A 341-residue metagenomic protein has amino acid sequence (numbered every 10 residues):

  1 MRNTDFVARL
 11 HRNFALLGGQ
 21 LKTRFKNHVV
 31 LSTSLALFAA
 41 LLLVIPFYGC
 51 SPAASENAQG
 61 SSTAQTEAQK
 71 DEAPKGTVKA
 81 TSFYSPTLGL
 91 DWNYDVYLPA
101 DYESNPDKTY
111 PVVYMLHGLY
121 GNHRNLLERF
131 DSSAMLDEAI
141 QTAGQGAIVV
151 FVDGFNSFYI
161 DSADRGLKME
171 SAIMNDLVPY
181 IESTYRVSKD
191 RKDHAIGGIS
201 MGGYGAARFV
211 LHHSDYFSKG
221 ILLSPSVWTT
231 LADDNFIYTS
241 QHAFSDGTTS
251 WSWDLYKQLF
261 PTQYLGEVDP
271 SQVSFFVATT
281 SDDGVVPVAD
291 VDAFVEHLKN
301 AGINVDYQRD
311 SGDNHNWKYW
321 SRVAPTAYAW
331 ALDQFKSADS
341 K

Functional and structural regions predicted by a protein language model:
M1-N27: N-terminal secretory signal peptides that target proteins for export/translocation
M1-R2, L21, L31-S32, L43 (+1 more regions): A detector of low-complexity, intrinsically disordered, Ser/Thr/Gly/Pro/Ala-rich segments
D5, R12, T33-L37, S51 (+3 more regions): Short, intrinsically disordered, low-complexity terminal segments
R9, L16-G19, T33, R124 (+1 more regions): Enrichment for repetitive, rod-forming helical segments
R12, L16, L41-V44, F335: Juxtamembrane/membrane-water interface recognition
L16, N27-L41: Sec-dependent N-terminal signal peptides
P46-G49: C-terminal motif of bacterial Sec signal peptides marking the signal peptidase cleavage site
P52-K341: Non-catalytic cap/lid and distal C-terminal segments of serine-dependent acyl enzymes
